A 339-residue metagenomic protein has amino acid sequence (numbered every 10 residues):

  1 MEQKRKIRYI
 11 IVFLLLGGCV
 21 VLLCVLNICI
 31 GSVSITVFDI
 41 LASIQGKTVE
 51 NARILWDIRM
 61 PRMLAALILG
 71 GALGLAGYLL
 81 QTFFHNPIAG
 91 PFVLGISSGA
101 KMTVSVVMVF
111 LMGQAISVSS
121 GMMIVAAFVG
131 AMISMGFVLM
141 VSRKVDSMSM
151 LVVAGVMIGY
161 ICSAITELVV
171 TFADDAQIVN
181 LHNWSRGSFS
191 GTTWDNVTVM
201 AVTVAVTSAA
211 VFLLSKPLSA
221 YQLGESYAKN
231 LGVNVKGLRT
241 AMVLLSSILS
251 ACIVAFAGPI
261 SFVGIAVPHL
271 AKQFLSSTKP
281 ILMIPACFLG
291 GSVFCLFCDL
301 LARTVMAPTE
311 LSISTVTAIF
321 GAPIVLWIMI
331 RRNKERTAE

Functional and structural regions predicted by a protein language model:
M1-E339: Alpha-helical transmembrane segments in inner-membrane proteins
